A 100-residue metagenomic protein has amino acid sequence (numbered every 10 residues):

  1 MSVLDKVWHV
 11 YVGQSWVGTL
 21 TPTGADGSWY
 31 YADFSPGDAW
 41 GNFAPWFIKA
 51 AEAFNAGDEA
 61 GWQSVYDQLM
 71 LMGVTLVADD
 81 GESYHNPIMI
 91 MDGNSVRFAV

Functional and structural regions predicted by a protein language model:
M1-V100: Terminal leader/tail segments of proteins
